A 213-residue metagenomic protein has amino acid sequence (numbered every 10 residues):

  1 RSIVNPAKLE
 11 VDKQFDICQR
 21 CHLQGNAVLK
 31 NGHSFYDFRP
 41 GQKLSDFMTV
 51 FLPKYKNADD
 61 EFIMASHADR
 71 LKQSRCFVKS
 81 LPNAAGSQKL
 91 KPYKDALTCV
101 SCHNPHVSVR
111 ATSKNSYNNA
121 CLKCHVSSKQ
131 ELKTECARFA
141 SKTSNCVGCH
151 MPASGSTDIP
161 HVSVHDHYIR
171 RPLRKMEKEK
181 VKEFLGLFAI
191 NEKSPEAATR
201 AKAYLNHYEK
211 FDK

Functional and structural regions predicted by a protein language model:
R1-D212: Primarily the internal scaffold of c-type cytochrome electron-transfer domains, especially repeated/multiheme c-type
